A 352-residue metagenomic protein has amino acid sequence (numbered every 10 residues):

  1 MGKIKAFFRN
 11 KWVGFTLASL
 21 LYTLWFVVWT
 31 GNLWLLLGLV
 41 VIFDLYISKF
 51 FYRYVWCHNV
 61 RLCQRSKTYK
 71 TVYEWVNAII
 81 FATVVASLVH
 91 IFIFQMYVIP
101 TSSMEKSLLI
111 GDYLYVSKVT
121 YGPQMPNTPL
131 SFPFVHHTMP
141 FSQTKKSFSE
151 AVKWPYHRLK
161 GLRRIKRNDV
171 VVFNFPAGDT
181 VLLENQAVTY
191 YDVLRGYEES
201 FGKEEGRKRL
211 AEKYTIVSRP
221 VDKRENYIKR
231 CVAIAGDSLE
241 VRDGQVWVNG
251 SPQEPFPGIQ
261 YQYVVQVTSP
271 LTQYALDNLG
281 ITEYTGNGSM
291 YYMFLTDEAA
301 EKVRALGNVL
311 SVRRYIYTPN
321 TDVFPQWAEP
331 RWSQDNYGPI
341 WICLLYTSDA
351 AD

Functional and structural regions predicted by a protein language model:
M1-L344: Protein maturation boundaries and topogenic segments
Y346-D352: Conserved small/polar residues in nucleotide/adenosyl-binding loops
